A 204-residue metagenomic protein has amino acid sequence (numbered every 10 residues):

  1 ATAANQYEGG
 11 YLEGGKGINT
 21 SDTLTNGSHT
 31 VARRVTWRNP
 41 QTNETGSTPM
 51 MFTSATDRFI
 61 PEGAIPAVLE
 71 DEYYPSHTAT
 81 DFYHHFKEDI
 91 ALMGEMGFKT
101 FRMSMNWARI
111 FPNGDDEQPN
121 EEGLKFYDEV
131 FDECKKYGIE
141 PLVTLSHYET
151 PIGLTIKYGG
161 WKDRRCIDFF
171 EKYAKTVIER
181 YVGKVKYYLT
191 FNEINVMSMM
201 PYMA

Functional and structural regions predicted by a protein language model:
A1-E70, E95, N113-D115, L124-A204: Active-site region of glycoside hydrolase catalytic domains
D71-H85, G160-R165: Active-site mouth loops of central-metabolism enzymes
T78-A91, P112, G123: Internal amphipathic alpha-helical repeat/solenoid segments
H85-N106, E140: Catalytic domains of carbohydrate-active enzymes, especially glycoside hydrolases
M105-P119: Glycine-rich, proline-tolerant flexible connector loops at the mouths of alpha/beta enzymes
